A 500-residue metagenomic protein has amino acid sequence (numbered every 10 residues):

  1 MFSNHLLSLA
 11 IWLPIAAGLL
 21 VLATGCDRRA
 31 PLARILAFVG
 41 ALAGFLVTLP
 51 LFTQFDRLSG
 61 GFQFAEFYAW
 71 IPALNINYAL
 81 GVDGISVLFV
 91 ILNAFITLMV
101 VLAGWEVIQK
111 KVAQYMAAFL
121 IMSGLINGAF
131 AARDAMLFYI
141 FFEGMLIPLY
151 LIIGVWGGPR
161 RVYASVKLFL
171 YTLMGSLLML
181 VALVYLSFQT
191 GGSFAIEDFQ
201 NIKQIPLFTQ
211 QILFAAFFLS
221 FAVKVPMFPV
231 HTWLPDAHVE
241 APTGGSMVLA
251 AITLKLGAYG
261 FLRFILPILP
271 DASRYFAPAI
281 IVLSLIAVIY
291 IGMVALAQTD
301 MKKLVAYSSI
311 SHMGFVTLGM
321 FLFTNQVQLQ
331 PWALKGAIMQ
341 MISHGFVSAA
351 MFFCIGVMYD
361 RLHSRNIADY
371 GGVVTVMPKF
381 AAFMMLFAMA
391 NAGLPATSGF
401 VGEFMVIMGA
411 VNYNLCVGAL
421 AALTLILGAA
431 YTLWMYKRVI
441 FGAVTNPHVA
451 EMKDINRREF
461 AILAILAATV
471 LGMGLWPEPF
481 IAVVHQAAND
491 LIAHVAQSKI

Functional and structural regions predicted by a protein language model:
M1-L6, L20-A117, S193, E197-Q200 (+1 more regions): Transmembrane helix-loop-helix hairpins at membrane boundaries of multipass inner-membrane proteins
F2-L13, V82-N93, A135-P148, Q210-V223 (+2 more regions): Structural signature of hydrophobic alpha-helical transmembrane segments
S8-T24, F38-L51, L92-G104, M122-G124 (+5 more regions): Central hydrophobic cores of alpha-helical transmembrane segments in multi-pass inner-membrane proteins across all
G18-A23, L49, L98-L102, G124-G128 (+8 more regions): Alpha-helical transmembrane segments of multipass membrane proteins
L19-D27, T97-Q109, L151-R160, V225-V239 (+1 more regions): C-terminal ends of transmembrane helices
D27-L32, A117-I121, L125-T209, V294-S364: Alpha-helical multi-pass transmembrane bundles of energy-transducing inner-membrane proteins
F55-N77, S176-T232, D236, F261-A279 (+5 more regions): Juxtamembrane/interfacial segments at transmembrane-helix boundaries in multi-pass membrane proteins
F228, S348-F352, G418-E451: Predominantly late transmembrane helices and immediately cytosolic-facing juxtamembrane segments
